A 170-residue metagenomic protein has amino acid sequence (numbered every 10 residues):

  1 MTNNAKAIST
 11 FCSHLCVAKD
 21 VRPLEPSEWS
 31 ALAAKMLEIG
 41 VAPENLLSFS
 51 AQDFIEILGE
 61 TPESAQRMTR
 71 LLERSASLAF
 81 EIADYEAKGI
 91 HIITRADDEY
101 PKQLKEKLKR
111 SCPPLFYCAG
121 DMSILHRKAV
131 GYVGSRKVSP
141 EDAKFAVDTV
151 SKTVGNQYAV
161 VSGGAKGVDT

Functional and structural regions predicted by a protein language model:
M1-K144: Short, positively charged patches
G89-H91, Q157-V160: Short active-site oxyanion
K102, V147-Y158, G167-T170: Acidic/glycine-enriched connector segments
G163-G164: Structural motif
